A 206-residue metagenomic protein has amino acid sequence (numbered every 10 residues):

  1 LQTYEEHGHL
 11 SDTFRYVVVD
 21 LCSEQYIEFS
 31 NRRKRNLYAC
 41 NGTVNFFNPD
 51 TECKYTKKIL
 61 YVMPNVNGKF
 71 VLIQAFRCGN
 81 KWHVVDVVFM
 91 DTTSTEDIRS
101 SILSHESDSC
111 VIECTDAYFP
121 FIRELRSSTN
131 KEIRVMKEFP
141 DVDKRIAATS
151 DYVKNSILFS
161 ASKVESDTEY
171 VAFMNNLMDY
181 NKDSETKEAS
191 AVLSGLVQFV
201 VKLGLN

Functional and structural regions predicted by a protein language model:
L1-Y26, A189: Conserved RecA-like P-loop NTPase helicase motor core
Y4, F29-Y38, P120-T129: Short, aromatic/basic amphipathic alpha-helical patches
V17-V19, L60, V111, R134: Hydrophobic/aromatic beta-strand patches that form the interior of the parallel beta-sheet core in alpha/beta enzyme
V19, Q25-L60: ATPase catalytic-site recognition across NTP-hydrolyzing enzymes
R32-R35, Y180-N206: Charge-patterned, long linear interaction tracts outside catalytic cores
N41, F46-F47, V87, L196-N206: Acidic two-metal-ion nuclease catalytic site recognized across multiple nuclease folds, prominently DnaQ/RNase D-T
K54-R77: Gly/Thr-rich phosphate-binding beta-strand-loop-beta motif of the actin/hexokinase/Hsp70
C78-Y180: Mg2+-dependent endonuclease catalytic cores in nucleic-acid-processing enzymes, primarily RNase H-like
